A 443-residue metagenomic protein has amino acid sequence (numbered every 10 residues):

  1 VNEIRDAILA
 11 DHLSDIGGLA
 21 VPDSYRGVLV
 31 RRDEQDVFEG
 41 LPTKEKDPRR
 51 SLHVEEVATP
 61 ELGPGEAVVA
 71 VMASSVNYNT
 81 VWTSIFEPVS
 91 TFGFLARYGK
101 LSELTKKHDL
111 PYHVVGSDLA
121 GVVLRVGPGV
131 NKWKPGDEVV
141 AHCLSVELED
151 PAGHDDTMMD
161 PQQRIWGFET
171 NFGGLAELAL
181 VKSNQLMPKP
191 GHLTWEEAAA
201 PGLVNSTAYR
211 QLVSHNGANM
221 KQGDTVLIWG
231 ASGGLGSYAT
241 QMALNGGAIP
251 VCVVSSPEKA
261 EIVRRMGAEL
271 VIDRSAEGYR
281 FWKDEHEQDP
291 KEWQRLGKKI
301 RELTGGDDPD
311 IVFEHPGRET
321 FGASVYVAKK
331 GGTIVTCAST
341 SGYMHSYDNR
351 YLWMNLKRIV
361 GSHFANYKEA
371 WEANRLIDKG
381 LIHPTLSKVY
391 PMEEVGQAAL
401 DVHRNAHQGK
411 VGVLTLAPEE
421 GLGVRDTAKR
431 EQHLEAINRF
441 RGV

Functional and structural regions predicted by a protein language model:
N2-D23, G322-Y326, Y367-V443: C-terminal hydrophobic helical "lid"/dimerization subdomain of Rossmann-like NAD(P)H-dependent oxidoreductases
I4-A20, Q35-A73, Y112-V114, G129-V130: A short N-terminal beta-strand-loop micro-motif at the entrance of redox/enzyme domains
A58-S75, P88-A152: Glycine-rich beta-strand-centered segment in the early N-terminal region that forms part of a ligand/cofactor-binding
S102-P111, S117, L144-G230: NAD(P)H dinucleotide-binding glycine-rich loop of Rossmann-like/cofactor-binding domains, especially the beta1-alpha1
T207, G234-L235, E319-T320: Hydrophobic/small residue at the entry helix of a nucleotide-binding pocket
K221, A328-K329: Helix-to-beta-strand junctions that scaffold the AdoMet/dcAdoMet cofactor pocket in Class I SAM-dependent enzymes
I228, L244-E319: Adenosine-nucleotide cofactor-binding segment
S339-N355: Rossmann-fold NAD(P)-binding glycine/threonine-rich loop
